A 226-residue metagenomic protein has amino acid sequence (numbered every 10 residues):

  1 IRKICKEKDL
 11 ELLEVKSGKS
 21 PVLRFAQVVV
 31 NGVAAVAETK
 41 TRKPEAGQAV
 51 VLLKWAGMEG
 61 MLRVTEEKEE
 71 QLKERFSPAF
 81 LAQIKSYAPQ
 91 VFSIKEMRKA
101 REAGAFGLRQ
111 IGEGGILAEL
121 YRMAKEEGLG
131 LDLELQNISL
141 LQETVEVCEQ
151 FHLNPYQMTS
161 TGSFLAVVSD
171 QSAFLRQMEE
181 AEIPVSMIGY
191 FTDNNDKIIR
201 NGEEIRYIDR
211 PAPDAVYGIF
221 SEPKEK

Functional and structural regions predicted by a protein language model:
I1-T65, Y190: Glycine-rich anion-binding loops of enzyme active sites
C5, S20-F25, T41-E45, R98-E102 (+5 more regions): Solvent-exposed alpha-helices and their adjacent loops that cap or buttress functional pockets in soluble metabolic
E11-S17, V51-K54, G107-I111, L133-L135 (+2 more regions): General beta-strand structural signal in soluble alpha/beta enzymes
K40-M97: Short, acidic (Asp/Glu-rich) active-site segment that either coordinates a divalent metal cofactor
I84-T159: Active-site-proximal betaalpha loop/short-helix elements that scaffold phosphoryl/nucleotidyl transfer chemistry
T161-V167: A short beta-alpha structural unit
V167-A173: Helix N-cap motif at beta-to-alpha junctions
E179-K226: Acidic, Ser/Thr/Pro-rich beta/coil linker or hinge segments at domain junctions
